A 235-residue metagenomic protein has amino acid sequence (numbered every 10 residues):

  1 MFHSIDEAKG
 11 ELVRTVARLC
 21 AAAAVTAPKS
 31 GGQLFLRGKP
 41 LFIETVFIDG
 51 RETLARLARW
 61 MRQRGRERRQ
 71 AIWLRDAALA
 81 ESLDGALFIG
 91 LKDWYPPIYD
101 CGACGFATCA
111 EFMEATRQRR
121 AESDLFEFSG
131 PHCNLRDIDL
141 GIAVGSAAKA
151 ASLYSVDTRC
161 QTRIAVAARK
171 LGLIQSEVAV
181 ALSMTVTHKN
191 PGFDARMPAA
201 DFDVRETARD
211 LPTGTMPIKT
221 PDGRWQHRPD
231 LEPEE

Functional and structural regions predicted by a protein language model:
M1-E235: Acidic, surface-exposed loops and disordered segments
